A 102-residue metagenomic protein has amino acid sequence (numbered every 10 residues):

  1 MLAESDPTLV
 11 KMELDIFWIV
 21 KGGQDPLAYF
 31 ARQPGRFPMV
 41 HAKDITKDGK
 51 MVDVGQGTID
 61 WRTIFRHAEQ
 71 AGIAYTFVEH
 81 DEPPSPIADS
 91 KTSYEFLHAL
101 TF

Functional and structural regions predicted by a protein language model:
L2-L14, W18-F102: Histidine-acidic metal/acid-base catalytic patches
